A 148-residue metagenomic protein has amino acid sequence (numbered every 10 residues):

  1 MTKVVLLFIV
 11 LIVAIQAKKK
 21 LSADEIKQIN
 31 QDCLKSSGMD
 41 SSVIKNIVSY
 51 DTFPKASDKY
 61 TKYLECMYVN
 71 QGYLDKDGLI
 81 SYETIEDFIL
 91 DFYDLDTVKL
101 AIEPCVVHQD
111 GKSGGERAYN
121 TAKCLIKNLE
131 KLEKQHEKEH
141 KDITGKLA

Functional and structural regions predicted by a protein language model:
T2-A17: Cleavable N-terminal signal peptides of Sec/SRP-targeted secreted and luminal proteins
V13-A148: Mature extracellular/luminal domains of secreted and GPI-anchored eukaryotic proteins, especially small
